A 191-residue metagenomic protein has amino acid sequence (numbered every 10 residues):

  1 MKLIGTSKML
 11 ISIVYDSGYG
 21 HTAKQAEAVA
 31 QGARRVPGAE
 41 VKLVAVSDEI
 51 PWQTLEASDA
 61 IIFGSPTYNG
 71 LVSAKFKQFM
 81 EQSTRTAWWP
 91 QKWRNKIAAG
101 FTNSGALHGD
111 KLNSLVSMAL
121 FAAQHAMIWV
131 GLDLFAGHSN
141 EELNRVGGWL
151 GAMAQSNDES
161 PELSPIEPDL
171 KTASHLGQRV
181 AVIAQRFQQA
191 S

Functional and structural regions predicted by a protein language model:
K2-K8: Short, Lys/Arg-enriched N-terminal segments with co-localized hydrophobic residues within the first ~10-30 amino acids
T6, G32-A39, T86, P90-Q91: Short helix-capping segments at alpha-helix termini
M9-V36: N-terminal beta1-alpha1 ligand-phosphate binding loop
Q25-A33, M118, L176, V180: Hydrophobic residues within alpha-helices that form the first helical element adjacent to the glycine-rich loop
R34-G38, R85, A123, M127 (+1 more regions): Generic secondary-structure signature for well-ordered alpha-helical cores
A39-D48: A short beta-strand-loop structural module common to alpha/beta enzyme folds
S47-E141: Helix-loop-strand module that forms the ligand-binding subsite of alpha/beta enzymes
D133-S191: Glycine-rich phosphate/pyrophosphate-binding loop and the adjoining helix
